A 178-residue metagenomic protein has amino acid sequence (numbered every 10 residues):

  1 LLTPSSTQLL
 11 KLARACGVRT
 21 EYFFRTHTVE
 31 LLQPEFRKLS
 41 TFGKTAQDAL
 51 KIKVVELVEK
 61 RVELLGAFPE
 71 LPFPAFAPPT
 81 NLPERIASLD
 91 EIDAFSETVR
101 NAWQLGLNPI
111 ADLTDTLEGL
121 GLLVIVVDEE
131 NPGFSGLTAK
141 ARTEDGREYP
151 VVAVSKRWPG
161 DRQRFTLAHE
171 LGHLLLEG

Functional and structural regions predicted by a protein language model:
L1-T166, L171-G178: Short juxta-domain linker segments that transition from a proline/glycine-rich, charged coil into a short amphipathic
